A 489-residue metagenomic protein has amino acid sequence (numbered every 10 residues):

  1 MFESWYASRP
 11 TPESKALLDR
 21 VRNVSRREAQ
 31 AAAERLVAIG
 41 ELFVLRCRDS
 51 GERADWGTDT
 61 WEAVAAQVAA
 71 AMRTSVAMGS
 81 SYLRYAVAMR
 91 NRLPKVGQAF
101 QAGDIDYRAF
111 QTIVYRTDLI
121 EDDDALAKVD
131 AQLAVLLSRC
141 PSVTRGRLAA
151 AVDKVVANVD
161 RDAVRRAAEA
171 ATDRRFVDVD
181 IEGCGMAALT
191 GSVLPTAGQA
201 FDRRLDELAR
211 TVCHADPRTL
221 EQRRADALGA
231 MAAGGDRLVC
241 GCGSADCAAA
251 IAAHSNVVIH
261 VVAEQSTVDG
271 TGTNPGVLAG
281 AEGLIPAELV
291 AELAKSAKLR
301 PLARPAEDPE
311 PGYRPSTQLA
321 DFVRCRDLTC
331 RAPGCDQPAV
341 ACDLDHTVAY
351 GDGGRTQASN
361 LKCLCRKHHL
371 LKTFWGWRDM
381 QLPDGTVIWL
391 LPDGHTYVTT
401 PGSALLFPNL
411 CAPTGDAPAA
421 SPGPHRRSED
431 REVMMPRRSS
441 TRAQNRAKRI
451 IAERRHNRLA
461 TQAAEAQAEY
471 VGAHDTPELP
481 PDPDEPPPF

Functional and structural regions predicted by a protein language model:
M1-G312, C411-D416, G423-F489: Rieske [2Fe-2S] iron-sulfur domain-containing proteins
A149-D162, A358-K367, T373: Short, basic/low-complexity N-terminal boundary segments at the transition from targeting/disordered tails
G185, D393-T396: Short acidic/polar mixed-charge low-complexity motifs
P195-A197, E207, P338, H395-V398 (+1 more regions): Short, surface-exposed beta-strand-loop junctions and turns on beta-sheet-rich folds
S244, T329-G334, K367: Short, cysteine/histidine-rich loop/knuckle motifs that typically chelate Zn2+
R304-R324, P333-C363, F374-I388, D393: Histidine-centered nuclease catalytic patch
H346, H368-H369: Histidine-centered divalent metal-coordination motifs
L371-D379, T399-A404: Short metal-binding segments enriched for Cys and/or His
